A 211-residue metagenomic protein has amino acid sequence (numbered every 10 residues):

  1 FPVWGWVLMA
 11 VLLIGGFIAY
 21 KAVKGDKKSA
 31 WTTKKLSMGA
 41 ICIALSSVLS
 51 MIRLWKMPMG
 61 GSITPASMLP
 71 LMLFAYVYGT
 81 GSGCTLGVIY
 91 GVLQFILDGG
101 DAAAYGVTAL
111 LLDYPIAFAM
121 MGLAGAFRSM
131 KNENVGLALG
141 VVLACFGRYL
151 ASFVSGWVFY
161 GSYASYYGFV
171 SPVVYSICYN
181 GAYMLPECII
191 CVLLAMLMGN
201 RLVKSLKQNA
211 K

Functional and structural regions predicted by a protein language model:
F1-K211: Loop-helix junctions at membrane interfaces
